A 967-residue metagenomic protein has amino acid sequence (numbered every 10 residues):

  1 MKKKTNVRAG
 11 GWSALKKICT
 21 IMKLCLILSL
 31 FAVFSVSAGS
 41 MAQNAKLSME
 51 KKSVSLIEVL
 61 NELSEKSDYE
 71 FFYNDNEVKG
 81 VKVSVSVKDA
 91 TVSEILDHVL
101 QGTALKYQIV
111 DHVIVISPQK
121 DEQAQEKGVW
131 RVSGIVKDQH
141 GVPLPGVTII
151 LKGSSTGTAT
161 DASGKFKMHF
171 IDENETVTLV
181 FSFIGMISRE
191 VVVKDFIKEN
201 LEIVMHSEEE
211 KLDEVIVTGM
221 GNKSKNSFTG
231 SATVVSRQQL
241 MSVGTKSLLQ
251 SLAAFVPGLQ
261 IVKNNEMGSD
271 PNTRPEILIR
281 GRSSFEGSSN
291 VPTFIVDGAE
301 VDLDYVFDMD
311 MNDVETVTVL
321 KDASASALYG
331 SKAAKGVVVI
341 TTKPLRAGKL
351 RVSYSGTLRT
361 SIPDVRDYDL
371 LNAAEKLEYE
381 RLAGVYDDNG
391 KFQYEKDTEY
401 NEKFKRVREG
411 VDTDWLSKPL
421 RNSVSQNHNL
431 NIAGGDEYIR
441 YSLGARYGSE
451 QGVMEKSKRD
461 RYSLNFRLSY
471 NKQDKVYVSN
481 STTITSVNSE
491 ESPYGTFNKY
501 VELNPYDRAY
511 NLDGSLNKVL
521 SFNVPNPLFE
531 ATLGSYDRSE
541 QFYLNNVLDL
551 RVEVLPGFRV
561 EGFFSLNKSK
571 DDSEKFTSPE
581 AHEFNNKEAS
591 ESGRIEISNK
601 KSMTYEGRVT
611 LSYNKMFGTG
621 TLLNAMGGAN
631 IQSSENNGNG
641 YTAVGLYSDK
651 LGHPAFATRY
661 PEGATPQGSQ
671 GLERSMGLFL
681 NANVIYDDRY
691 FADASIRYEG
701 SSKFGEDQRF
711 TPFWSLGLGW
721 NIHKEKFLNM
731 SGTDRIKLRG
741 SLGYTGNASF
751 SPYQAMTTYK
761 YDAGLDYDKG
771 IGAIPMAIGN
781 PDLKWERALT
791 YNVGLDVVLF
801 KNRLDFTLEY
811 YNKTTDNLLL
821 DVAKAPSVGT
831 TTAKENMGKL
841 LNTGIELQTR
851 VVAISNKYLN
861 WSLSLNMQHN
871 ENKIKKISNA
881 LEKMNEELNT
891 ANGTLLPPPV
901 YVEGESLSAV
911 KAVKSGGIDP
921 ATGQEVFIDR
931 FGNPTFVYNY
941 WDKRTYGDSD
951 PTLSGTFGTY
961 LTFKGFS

Functional and structural regions predicted by a protein language model:
M1-N465, Y470-K472, Y477-S479, N545 (+3 more regions): Short, small/polar-rich motifs associated with maturation and membrane association, primarily at protein termini
S133, H140, S163, D297 (+4 more regions): Residue-level recognition of short loop/turn positions
I149, F181, F294, Y510 (+3 more regions): Short aromatic-centered micro-motifs
V192, L240, V291, S423-Q426 (+5 more regions): Extracellular/periplasmic, surface-exposed regions of secreted and cell-surface proteins
K225-N226, L328-G330, G348-K349, P363-V365 (+5 more regions): Switch/connector loops and helix/strand junctions flanking conserved nucleotide-binding motifs in nucleotide-processing
S353-R408, G640, E835, V852-S949: Conserved small-residue
I362, S417-P419, S731, K873 (+2 more regions): C-terminal beta-signal and adjacent terminal beta-strands/loops of Gram-negative outer-membrane beta-barrel proteins
D388-D412, S425-N427, T496-F529: Acidic, glycine-rich flexible loop segments
